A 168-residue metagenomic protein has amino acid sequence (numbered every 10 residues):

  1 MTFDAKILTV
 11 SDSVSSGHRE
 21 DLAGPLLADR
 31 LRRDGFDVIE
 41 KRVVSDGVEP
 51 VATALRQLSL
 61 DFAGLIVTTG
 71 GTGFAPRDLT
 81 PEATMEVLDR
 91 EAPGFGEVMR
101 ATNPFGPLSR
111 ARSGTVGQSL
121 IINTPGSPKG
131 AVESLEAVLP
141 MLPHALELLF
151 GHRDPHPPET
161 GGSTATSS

Functional and structural regions predicted by a protein language model:
M1-S168: Non-catalytic beta/alpha edge segments that cap or flank active sites
